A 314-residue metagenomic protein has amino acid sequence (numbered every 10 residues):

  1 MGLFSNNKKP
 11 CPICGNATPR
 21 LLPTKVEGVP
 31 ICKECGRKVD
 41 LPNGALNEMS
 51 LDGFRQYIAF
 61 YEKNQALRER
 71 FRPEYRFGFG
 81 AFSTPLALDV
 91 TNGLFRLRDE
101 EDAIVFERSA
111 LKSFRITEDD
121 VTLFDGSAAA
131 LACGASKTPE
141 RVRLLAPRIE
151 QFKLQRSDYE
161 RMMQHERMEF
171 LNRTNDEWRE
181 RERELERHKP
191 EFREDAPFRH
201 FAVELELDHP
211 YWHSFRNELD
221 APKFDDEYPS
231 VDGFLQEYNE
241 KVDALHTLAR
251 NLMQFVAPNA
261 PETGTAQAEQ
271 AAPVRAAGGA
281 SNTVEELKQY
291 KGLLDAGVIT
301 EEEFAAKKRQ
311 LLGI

Functional and structural regions predicted by a protein language model:
M1-I314: A composition-biased, non-transmembrane "mature-region" signal
